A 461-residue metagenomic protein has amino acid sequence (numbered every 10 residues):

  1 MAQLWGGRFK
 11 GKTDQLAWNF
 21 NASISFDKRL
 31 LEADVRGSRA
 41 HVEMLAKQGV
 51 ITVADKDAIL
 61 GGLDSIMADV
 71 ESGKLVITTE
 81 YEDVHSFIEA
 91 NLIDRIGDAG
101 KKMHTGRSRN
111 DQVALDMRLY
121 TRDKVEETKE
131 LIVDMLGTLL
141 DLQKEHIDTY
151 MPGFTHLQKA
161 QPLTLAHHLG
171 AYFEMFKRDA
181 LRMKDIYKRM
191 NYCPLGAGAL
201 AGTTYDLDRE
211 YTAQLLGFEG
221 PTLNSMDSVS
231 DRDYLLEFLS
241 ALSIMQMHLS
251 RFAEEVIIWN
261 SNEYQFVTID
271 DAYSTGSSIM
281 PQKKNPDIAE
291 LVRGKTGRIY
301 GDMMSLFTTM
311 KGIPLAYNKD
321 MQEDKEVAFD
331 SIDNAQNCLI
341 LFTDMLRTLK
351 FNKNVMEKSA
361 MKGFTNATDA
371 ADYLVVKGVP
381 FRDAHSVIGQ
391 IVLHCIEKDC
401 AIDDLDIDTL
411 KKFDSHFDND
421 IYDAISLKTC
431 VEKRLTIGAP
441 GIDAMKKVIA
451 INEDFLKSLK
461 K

Functional and structural regions predicted by a protein language model:
M1-G202, L207-A213, G220, T275-G276 (+4 more regions): A helix-coil-helix interface module used to build multimeric assemblies and to scaffold catalytic/cofactor sites
A2-G37, D98-A99, M280-K461: Glycine-rich cofactor/substrate-binding loops
L31-D34, D55, I59, K124 (+14 more regions): Amphipathic alpha-helix face/heptad-repeat signature
H41-I51, T164-H167, L236-I244, D369-G378: Short, well-ordered beta-strand elements within core beta-sheets of diverse protein domains
V50-I51, L75, Y264-Q265, P380 (+1 more regions): Conserved hydrophobic residue
H104, R109-Q112, H156-L163, H167 (+7 more regions): Alpha-helix capping and helix-loop boundary segments enriched in small/acidic/polar residues
E145, R182-D185, R189, F218-T222 (+7 more regions): Conserved helix-loop functional segments at active or binding sites
L216-T308: Acidic, glycine-rich loop-and-beta core segments that form the ion-binding/anion-interacting portion of active sites
